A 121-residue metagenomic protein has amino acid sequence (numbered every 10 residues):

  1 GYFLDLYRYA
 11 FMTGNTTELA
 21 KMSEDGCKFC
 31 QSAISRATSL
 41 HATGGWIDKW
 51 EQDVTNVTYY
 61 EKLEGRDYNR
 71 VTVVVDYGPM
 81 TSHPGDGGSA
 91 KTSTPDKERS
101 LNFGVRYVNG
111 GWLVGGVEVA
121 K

Functional and structural regions predicted by a protein language model:
G1, Q52-D53, R70, V105: Short linear sequence motifs
G1-G45: Core segments of small alpha/beta cavity-forming domains
L4-Y7, G14, D48-Q52, G78-S82 (+1 more regions): Residue-level signal for well-ordered alpha-helical segments
L6-T13, V54-V71: N-terminal short leaders/motifs
R36-S39, W46-K49, G65-R66, G87-A90: Short, charged/polar low-complexity linear motifs in solvent-exposed/disordered segments
A42-Y60: A short, amphipathic edge element
E61-K121: Exposed beta-sheet edge and beta->alpha loop/turn motif
